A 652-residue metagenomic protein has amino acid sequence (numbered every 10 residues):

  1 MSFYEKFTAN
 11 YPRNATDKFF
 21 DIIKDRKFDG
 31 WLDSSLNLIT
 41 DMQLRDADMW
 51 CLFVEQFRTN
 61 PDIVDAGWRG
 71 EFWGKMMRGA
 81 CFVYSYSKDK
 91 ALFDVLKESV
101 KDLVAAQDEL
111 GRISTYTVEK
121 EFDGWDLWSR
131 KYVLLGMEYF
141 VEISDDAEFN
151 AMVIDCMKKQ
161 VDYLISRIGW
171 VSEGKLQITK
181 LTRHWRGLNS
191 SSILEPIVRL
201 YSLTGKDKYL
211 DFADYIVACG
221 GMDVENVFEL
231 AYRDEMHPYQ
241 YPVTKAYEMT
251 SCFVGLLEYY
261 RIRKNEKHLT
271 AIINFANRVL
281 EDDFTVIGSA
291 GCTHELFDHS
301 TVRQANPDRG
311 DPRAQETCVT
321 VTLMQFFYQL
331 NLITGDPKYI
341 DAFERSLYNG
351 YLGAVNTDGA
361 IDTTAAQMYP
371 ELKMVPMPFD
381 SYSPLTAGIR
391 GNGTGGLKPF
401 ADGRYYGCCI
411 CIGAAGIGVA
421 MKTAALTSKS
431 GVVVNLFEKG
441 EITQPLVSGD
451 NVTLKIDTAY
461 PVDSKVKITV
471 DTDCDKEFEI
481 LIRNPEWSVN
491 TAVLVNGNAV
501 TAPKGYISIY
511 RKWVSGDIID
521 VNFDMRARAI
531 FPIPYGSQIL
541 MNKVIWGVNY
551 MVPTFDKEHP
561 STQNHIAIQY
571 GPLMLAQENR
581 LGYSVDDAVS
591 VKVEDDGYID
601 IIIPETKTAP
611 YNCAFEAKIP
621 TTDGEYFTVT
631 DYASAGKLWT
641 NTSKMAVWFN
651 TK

Functional and structural regions predicted by a protein language model:
S2-K90, D123-A147, G187-L203, D207 (+4 more regions): Aromatic (Trp/Tyr) and acidic
D48, M76, K90-L127, D283-H294 (+1 more regions): Helix-terminus loop motifs that line ligand-binding clefts
S87, Q107, S144, L164 (+8 more regions): Alpha-helical junction/boundary sensor with strong preference for TPR arrays
S114-F122, Q177-L181, Y232-H237, H294-H299: Short linear capping/connector segments at secondary-structure termini
V118-L127, L134, N150-L188: Asp-box/WD-like beta-propeller blade repeats and closely related beta-sheet repeat scaffolds
A213, I272, I340-D463, A502 (+2 more regions): C-terminal beta-rich recognition modules with glycine/proline-rich loops and embedded aromatic residues
L481-I507, K512, V521-D524, R528: Accessory beta-strand-rich segments of carbohydrate-active enzymes
